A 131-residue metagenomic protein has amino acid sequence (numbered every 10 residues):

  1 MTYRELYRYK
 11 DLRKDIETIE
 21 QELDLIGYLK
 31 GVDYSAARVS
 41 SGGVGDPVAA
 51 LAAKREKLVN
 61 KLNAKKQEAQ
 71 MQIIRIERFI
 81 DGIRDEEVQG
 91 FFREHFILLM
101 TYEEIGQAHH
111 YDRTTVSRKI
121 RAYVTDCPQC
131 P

Functional and structural regions predicted by a protein language model:
M1-F79, C130-P131: N-terminal interaction/assembly modules
E77-D81, R93, R121: Solvent-exposed, non-membrane alpha-helical residues enriched in polar/charged side chains
E77-F79, I97, T101-Y102: Acidic/histidine-enriched, beta-strand-rich ligand/metal-binding domains
I83-L98: Short amphipathic alpha helix immediately N-terminal
Y102, V116-S117: Helix-turn-helix DNA-binding helix
E104-H109: Short alpha-helical "recognition helix" segments of helix-turn-helix
I120-C127: DNA major-groove recognition helix of helix-turn-helix
